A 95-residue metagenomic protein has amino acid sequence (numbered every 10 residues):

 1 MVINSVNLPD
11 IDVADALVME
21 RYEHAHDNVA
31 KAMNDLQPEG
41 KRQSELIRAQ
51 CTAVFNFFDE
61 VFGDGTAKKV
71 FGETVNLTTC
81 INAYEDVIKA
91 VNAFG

Functional and structural regions predicted by a protein language model:
M1-S44: Short N-terminal mixed-charge amphipathic segments
Q37-R48, K69-T74: Short, surface-exposed loop/turn segments at secondary-structure junctions
Q50-F55, Y84-V87: Short amphipathic alpha-helical coiled-coil/interface segments
T66-G95: C-terminal charged interaction modules
